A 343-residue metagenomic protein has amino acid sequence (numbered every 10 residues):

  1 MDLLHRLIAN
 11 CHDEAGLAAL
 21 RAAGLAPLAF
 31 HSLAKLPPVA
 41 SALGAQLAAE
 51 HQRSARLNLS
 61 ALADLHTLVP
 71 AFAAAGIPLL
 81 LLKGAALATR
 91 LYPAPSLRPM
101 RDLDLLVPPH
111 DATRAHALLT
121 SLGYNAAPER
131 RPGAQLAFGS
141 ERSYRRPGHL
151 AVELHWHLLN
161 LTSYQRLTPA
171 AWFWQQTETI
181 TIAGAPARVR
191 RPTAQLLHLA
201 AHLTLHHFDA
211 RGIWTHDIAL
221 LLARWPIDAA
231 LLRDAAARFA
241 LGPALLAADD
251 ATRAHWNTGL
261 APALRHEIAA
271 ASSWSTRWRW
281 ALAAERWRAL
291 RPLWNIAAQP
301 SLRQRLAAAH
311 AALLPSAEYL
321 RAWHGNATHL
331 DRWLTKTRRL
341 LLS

Functional and structural regions predicted by a protein language model:
M1-R101, V107-S343: Conserved NTP-donor binding/palm subdomain of two-metal-ion nucleotidyltransferases/polymerases, i.e., the charged
